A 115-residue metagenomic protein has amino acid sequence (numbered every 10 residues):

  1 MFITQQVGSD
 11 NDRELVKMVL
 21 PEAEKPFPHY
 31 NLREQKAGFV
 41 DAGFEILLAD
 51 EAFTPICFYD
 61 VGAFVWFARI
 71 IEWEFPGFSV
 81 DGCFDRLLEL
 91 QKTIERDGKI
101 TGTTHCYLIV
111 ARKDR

Functional and structural regions predicted by a protein language model:
M1: Short glycine-centered segments of the SAM/dcSAM-binding site in methyltransferase folds
V7-P26: Short, glycine-/aromatic-enriched active-site segment of Class I SAM-dependent methyltransferases
R13-K17, L32-R33, G43-F44: A short alpha-helix capping/helix-coil boundary motif
L20-E34, D50-A52, E72-G77: Acceptor-substrate binding/catalytic loop of class I
A42-R115: Conserved Class I S-adenosyl-L-methionine
